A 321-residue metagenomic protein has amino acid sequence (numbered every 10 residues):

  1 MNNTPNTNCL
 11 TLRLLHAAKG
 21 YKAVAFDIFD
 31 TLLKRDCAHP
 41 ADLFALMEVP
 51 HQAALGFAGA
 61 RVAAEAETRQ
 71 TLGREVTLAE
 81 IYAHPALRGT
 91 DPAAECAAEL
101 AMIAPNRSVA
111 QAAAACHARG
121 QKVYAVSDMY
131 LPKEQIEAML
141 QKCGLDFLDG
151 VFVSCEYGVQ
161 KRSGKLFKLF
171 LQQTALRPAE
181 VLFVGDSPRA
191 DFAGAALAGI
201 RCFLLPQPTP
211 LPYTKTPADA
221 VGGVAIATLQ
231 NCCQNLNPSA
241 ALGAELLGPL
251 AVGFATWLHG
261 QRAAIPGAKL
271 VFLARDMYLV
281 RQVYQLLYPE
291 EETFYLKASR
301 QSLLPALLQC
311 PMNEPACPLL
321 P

Functional and structural regions predicted by a protein language model:
M1-F26, P238-L242, L246-P266, L279-V280: Non-catalytic pre-domain segments flanking phosphatase-related domains
T11-A60: Active-site neighborhood of HAD-like aspartate-dependent phosphohydrolases
A25, D128, A268-A274: Short glycine-rich phosphate-binding loop at a beta-alpha junction
L43-C96: A metal-dependent, Asp-based hydrolase signature
E75-Y124: Short, acidic loop-to-helix structural element flanking the phosphoryl-transfer center in phosphate-processing enzymes
Y124-V126, Y130-E180: Substrate-recognition "cap/lid" segment bordering the active-site pocket of phosphatases
S187-C202: Acidic, divalent-metal-coordinating active-site segment for phosphoryl/phosphodiester hydrolysis, typified by short
E292-P321: Long, charge-dense
